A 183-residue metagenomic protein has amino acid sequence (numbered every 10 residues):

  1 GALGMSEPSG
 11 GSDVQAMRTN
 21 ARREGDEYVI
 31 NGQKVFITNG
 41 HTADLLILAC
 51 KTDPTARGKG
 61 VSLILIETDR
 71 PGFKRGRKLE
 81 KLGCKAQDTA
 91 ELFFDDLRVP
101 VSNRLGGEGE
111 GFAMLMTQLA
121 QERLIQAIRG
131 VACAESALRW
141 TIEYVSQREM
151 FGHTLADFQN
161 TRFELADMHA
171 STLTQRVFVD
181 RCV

Functional and structural regions predicted by a protein language model:
G1-M5: A short, Trp-centered hydrophobic/proline-enriched beta-strand micro-motif
P8: Short loop/turn segments at beta-alpha junctions that line or gate ligand-sensing/allosteric surfaces
G11, V35-G40, C84, Q121-I125: Glycine-rich phosphate/pyrophosphate-binding beta-alpha loops
D13-Q15, N39-A43, R57-G60, K85-Q87 (+1 more regions): Short glycine/proline-enriched turns and hinge-like loops at secondary-structure junctions
T19-R22: A structural signal for short hydrophobic beta-strand segments in well-ordered beta-sheet cores
E27, N31-R75: A short core secondary-structure module
F73-T174: Glycine-rich beta->alpha junctions and the first turn(s) of the following alpha-helix
